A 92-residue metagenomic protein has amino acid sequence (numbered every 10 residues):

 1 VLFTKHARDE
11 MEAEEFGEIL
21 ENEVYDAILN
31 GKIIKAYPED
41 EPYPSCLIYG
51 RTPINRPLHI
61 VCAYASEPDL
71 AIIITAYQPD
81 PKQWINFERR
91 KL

Functional and structural regions predicted by a protein language model:
V1-L92: Ribonuclease/tRNase effector modules and their secretory precursors
